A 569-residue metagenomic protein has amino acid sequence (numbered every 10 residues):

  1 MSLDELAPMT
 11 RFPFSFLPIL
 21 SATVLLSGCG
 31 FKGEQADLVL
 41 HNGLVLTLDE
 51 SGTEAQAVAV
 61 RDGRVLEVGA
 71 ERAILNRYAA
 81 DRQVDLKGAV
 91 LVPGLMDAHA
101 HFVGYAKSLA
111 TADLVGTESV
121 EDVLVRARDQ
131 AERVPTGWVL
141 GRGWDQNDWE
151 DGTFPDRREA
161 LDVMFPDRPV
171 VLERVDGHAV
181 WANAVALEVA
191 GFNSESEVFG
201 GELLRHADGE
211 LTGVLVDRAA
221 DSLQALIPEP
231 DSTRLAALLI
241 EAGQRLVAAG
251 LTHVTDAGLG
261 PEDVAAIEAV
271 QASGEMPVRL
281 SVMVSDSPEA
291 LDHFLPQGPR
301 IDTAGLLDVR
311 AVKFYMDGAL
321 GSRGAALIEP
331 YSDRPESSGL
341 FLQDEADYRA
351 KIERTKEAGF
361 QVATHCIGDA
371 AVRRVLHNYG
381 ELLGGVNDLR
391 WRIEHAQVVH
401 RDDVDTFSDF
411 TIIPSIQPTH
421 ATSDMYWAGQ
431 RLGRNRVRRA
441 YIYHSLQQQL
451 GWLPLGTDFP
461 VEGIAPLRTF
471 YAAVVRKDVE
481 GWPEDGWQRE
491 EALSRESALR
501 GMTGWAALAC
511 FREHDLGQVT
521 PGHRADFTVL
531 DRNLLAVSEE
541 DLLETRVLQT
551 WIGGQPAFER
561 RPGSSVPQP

Functional and structural regions predicted by a protein language model:
L6-P18: Bacterial N-terminal signal peptides that target proteins for export
S15-S27: Bacterial N-terminal signal peptides
C29-H41, L46, E50-L295, R310 (+8 more regions): Divalent metal-binding segments
D302-D308: Acidic/histidine-enriched ion/cofactor-binding microenvironments in catalytic or ligand-binding pockets
I352-A363, I367-W391, H395-A396, R401-D405 (+3 more regions): His/Asp/Glu-enriched, well-ordered alpha-helical/loop segment that forms or immediately abuts the divalent-metal
E559-P569: Extracellular/periplasmic ectodomains of large secreted or surface enzymes and adhesion receptors
